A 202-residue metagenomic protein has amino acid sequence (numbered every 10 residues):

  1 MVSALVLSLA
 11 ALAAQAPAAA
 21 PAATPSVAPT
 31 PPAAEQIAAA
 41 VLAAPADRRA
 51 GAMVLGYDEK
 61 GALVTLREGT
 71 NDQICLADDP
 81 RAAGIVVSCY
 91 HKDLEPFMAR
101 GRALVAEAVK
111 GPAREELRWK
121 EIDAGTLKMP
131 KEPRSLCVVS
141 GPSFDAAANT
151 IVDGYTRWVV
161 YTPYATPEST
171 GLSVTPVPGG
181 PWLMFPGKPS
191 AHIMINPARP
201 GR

Functional and structural regions predicted by a protein language model:
M1-Q15: Sec-dependent N-terminal signal peptides
A20-R202: Primary mode marks residue(s) on the alpha4-beta5-alpha5 output face of response regulator receiver
